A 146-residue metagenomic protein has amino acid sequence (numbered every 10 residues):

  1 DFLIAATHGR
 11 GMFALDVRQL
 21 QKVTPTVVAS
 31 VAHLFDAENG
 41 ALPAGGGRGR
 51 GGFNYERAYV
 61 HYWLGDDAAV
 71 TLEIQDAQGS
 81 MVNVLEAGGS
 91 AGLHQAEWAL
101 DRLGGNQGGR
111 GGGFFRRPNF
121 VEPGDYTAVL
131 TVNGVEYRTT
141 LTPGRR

Functional and structural regions predicted by a protein language model:
D1-R48, Y55-D67: Beta-propeller blade termini and top-face loops
G11, G104-G108, T131-T139: Short acidic/polar inter-strand loop motif in beta-rich domains
G45-Y55, G104-P118, R146: Disordered, low-complexity segments in secreted/periplasmic proteins that are enriched in proline
F53, G65, G89-A91, N119-P123: Surface-exposed coil/turn segments at beta-strand junctions on protein surfaces, enriched
T71-Q75: Beta-strand signatures of extracellular beta-sandwich domains
M81-N119: Glycine-centered tight-turn motifs at strand-turn-strand junctions
T140-R146: Short beta-strand edge segments in extracellular beta-sheet folds
